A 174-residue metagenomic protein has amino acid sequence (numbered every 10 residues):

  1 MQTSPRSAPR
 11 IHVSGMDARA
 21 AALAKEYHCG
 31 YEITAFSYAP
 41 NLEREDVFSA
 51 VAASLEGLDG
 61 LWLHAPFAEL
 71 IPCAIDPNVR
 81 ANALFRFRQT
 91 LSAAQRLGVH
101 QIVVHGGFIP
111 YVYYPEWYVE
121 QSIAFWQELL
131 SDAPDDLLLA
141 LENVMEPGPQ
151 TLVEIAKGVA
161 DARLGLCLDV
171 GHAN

Functional and structural regions predicted by a protein language model:
M1-Q89: N-terminal pre-domain/capping segments
P5-R10, A35-A39, P115-E116, L130 (+2 more regions): Short linear motifs at secondary-structure transitions and domain/linker junctions
A8-H12, H28-E32, G60-W62, V99-V103 (+2 more regions): Structural preference for beta-strand elements that scaffold enzyme active sites
G15-D17, A35-S37, F67-E69, G106-P110 (+2 more regions): Active-site-proximal loop/turn and secondary-structure-junction residues that shape catalytic pockets, frequently
C73-G165: Active-site acidic/histidine proton-transfer and metal-coordination neighborhood in alpha/beta enzyme cores
